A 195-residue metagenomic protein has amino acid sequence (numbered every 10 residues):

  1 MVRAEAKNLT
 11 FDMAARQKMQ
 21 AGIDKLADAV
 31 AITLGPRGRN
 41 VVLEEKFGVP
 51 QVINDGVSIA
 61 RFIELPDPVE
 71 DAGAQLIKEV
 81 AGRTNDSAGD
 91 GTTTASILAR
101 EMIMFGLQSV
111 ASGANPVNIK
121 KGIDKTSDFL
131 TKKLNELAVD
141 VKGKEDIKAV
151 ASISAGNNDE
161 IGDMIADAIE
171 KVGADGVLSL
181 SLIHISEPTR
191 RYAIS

Functional and structural regions predicted by a protein language model:
M1-L182, S186: N-terminal glycine-/lysine-enriched basic segments
I183-S195: Single conserved hydrophobic/aromatic residue that forms the stacking wall/gate of nucleotide- or nucleobase-binding
